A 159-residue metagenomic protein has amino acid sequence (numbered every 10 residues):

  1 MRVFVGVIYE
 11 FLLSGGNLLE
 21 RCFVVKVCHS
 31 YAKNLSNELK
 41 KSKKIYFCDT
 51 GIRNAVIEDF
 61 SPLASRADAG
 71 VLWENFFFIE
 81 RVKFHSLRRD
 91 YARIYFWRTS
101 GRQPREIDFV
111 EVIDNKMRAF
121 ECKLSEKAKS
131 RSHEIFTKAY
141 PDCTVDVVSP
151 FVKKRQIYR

Functional and structural regions predicted by a protein language model:
M1-L18: Conserved helicase/translocase motor-coupling segment
N17, R21-V24, C28-R159: A cross-kingdom feature that marks ATP-driven nucleic-acid transaction machinery
